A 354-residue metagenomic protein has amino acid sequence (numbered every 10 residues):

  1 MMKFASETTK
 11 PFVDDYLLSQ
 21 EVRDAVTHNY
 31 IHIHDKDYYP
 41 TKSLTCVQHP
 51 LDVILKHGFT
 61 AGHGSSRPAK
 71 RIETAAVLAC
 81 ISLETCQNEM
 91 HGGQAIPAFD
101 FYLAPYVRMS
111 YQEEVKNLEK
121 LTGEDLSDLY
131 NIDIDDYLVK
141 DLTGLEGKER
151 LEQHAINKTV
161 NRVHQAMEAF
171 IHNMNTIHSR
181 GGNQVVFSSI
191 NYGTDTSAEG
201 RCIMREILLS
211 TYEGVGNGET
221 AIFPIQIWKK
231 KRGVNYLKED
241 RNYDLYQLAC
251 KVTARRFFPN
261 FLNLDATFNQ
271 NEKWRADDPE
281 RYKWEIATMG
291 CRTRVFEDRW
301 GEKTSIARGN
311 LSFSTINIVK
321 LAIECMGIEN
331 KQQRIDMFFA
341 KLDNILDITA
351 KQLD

Functional and structural regions predicted by a protein language model:
M1-D354: Conserved catalytic cores of very large enzyme subunits
